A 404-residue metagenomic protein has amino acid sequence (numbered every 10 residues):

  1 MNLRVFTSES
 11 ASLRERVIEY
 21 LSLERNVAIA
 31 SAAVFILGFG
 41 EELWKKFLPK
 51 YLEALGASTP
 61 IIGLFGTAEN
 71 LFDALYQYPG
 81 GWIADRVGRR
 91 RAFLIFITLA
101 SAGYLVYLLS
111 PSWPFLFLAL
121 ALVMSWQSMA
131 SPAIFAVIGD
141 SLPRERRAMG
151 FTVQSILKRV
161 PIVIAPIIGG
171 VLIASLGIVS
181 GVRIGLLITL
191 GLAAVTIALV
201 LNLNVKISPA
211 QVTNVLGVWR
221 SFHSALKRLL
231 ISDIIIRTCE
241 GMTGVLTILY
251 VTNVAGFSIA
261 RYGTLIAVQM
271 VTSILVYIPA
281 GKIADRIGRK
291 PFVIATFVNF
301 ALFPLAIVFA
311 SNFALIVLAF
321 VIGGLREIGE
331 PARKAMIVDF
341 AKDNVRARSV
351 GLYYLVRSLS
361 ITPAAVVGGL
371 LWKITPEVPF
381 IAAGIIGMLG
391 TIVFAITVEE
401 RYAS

Functional and structural regions predicted by a protein language model:
L13-A74, L226-I266: Helix-loop boundary and gating motifs at the non-cytosolic
A54, I164-R183, L249, N253 (+1 more regions): Transmembrane alpha-helix termini and helix-breaking/packing motifs in multi-pass membrane transporters
L64-W82, A267-P279: Central cavity-lining transmembrane alpha-helices of secondary-active solute carriers, predominantly the Major
L75-P111, A284-K290: Conserved MFS/SLC helix-loop-helix module at the cytosolic interface between two early adjacent transmembrane helices
R91-V106, L190, P291-A306, G384: Structural signature of the two symmetry-related core transmembrane helices
L108-L120, V308-A319: Helix-loop junctions at membrane interfaces in 12-TM secondary transporters
A121-K158, A335-M336: Cytoplasmic helix-loop-helix junction between adjacent transmembrane helices in 12-TM secondary transporters
L190-P209, G390-V398: C-terminal membrane-cytosol helix-exit motif in multi-pass small-molecule transporters
